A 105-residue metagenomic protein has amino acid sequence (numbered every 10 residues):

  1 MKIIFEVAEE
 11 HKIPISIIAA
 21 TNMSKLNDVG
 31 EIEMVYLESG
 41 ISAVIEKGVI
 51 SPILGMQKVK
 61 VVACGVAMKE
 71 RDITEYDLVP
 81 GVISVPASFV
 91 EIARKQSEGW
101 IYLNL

Functional and structural regions predicted by a protein language model:
K2-L105: Secreted/extracellular ectodomain signature
